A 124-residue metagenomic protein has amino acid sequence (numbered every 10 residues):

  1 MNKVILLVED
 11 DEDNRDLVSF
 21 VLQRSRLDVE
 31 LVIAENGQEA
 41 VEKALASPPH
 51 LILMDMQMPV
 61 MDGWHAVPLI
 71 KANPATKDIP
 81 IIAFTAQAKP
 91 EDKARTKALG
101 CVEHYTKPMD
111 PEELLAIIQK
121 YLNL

Functional and structural regions predicted by a protein language model:
E9: Conserved acidic carboxylate
E12-V32: Two-component/phosphorelay signaling modules centered on CheY-like receiver
D13, I33-E42, G63-H65: Helix N-cap/capping motif at the beta->alpha junctions
S19, H65, A88-H104, A116: Alpha4 helix (beta4-alpha4-beta5 surface) of REC/receiver domains from two-component response regulators
E42, W64-K77: Short amphipathic alpha-helix used as the core "switch/output" element in two-component signaling
M58: Receiver (REC) domain active-site loop signature in two-component systems and cognate sites in sensor histidine kinases
M109-I118: C-terminal output helix
